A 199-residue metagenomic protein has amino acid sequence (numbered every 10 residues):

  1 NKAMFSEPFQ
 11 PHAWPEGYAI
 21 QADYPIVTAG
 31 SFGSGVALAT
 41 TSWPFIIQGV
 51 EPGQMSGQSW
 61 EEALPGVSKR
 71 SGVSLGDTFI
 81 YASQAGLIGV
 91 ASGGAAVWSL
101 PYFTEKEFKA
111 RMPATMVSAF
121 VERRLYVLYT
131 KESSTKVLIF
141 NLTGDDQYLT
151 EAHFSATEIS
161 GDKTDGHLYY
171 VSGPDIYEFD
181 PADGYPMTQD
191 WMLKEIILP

Functional and structural regions predicted by a protein language model:
N1-F9, L38, I46-G49, M55 (+4 more regions): Short helix/loop capping segments that flank catalytic or ligand/cofactor-binding pockets
N1-I46, L128-L142, D175: N-terminal beta-propeller domains
F9-A13, G57-G66: Solvent-exposed, charged interface segments at domain starts and junctions
Q10, E16-A19, V50, D77 (+1 more regions): Homeobox/homeodomain signature
Y24-Q48, L64-I88: Beta-propeller domains
I47-E62, D145-E151: Blade-edge beta-strand/turn elements of extracellular beta-propeller and related beta-sheet repeat scaffolds
A63-T78, A85-P199: Beta-sheet repeat architectures centered on beta-propellers
